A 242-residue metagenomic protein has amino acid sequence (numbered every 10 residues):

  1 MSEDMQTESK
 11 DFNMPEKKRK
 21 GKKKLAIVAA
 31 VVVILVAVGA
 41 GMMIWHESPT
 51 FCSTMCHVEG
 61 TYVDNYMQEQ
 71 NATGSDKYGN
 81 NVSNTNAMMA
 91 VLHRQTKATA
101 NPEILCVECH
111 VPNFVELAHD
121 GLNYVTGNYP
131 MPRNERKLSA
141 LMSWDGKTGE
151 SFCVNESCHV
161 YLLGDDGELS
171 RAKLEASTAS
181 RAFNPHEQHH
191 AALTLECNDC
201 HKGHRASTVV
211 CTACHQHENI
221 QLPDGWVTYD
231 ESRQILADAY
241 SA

Functional and structural regions predicted by a protein language model:
M1-T7: N-terminal targeting leaders characterized by basic, low-complexity, disordered sequences that direct proteins
E8-K202, D224-A242: Sequence context of c-type cytochrome heme-c attachment sites
R205-S207: Extracellular, cysteine-rich, disulfide-stabilized repeat modules with beta-strand cores
V209-Q216: Terminal recognition/anchoring or ligand-binding modules at protein termini
Q216-P223: Short Cys/His-rich micro-motifs in 6-15 aa windows
